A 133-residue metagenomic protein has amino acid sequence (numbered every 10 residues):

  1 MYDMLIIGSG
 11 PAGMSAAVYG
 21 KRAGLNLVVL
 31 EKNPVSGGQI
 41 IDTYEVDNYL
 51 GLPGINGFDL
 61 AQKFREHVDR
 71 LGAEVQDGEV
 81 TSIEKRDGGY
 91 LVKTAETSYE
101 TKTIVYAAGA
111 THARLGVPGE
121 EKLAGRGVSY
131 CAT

Functional and structural regions predicted by a protein language model:
M1-I7, A23, V28, V35 (+2 more regions): FAD-binding core/adjacent interface of flavoenzyme oxidoreductases
Y2-L71: Beta1-alpha1 glycine-rich phosphate/pyrophosphate-binding loop at the start of Rossmann-like nucleotide-binding domains
